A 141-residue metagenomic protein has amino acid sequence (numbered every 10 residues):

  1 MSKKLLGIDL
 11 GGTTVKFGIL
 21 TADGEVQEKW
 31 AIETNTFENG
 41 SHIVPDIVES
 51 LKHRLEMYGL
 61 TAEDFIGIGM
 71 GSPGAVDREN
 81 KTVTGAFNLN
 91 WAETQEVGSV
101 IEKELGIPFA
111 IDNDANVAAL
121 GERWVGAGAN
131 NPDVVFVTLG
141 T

Functional and structural regions predicted by a protein language model:
S2-E49, T82-T84: Short glycine-rich, Thr/Ser-proximal phosphate-binding strand/loop in the N-terminal lobe of ATP-dependent enzymes
D9, D114, G140: Active-site glycine-centered loops adjacent to acidic/histidine catalytic or metal-binding residues that shape
T13, V117, T141: Conserved A3 ("GATE") glycine/threonine-rich loop of ANL adenylate-forming enzymes
G18-L20, G71, D112: Solvent-exposed beta-strand sheet faces enriched in polar/charged residues
Q27, A31, G71, A110 (+1 more regions): Conserved beta-strand segments that form the floor/walls of ligand-binding pockets within enzyme and binding domains
S41-V48, D64-I68, A75-V135: Glycine-rich phosphate-binding loop and adjoining helix at the ATP-binding site of ATP-dependent phosphoryl-transfer
D46-A62: Conserved active-site "lid/cap" helical segment
P73-V76, G140-T141: Short glycine-rich anion-binding loops that position phosphate/pyrophosphate groups of nucleotides and phosphorylated
